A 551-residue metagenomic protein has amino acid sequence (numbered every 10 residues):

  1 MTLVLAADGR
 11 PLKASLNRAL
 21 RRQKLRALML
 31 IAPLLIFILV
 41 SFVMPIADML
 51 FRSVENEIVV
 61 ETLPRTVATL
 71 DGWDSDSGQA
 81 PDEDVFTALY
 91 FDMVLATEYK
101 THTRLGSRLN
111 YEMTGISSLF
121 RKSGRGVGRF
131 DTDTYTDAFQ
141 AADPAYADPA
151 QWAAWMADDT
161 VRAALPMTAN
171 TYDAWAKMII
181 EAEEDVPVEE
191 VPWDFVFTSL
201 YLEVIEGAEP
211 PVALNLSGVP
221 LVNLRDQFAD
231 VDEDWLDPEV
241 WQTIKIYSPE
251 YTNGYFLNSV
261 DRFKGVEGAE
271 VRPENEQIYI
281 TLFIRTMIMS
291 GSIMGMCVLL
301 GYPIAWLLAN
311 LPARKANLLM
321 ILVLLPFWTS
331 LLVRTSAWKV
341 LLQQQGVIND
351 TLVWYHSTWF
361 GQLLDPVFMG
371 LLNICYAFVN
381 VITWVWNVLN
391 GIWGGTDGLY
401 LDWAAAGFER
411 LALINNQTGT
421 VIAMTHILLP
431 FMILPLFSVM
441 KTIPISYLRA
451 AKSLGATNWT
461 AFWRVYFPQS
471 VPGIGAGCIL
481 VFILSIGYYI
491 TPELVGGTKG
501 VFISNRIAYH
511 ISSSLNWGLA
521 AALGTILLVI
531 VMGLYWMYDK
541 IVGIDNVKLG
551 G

Functional and structural regions predicted by a protein language model:
M1-L25, D48, R52-I280, V367-V385 (+1 more regions): Membrane-topology segments of multi-pass transport proteins
R10-S15, A19-L20, D48-M49, S292-L324 (+5 more regions): Transmembrane-helix boundary motif in ABC transporter permease subunits
K13-L20, T335-M424, V495-T498: Membrane-interfacial helix termini and adjacent extracytoplasmic/periplasmic loops of multi-pass transporters
Q23, L63-R65, T69, E493 (+1 more regions): Interhelical loop and adjacent transmembrane-helix boundary motif in polytopic membrane transport permeases
V43-A47, F51, L299-Y302, L332-V333 (+4 more regions): Membrane-embedded alpha-helices of multi-pass transport/permease systems
L311-L319, I348, N416, G473-I474 (+1 more regions): Membrane-helix interface segments
H426, M432-F437, P444, K452 (+1 more regions): Transmembrane alpha-helices
F437-L448, K452, A521-G551: C-terminal transmembrane helix and the adjacent membrane-cytosol boundary/short C-terminal tail of inner/organellar
